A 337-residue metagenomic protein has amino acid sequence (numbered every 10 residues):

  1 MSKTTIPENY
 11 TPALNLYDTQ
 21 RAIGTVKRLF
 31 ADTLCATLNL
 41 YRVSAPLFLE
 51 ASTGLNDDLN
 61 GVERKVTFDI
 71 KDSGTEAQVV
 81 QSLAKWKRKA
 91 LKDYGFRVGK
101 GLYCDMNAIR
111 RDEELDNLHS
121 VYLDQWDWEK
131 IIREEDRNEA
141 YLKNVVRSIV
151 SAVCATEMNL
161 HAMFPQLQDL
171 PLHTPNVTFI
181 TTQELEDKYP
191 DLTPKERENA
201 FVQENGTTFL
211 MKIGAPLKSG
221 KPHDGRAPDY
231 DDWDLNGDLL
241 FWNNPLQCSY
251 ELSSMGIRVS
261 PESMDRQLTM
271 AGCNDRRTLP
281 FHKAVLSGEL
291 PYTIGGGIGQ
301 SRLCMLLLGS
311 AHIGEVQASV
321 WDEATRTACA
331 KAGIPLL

Functional and structural regions predicted by a protein language model:
S2-H119, D127-I131: Class II aminoacyl-tRNA synthetase-like tRNA-binding/catalytic domains
D18-T25, L29, R137-N144, S148 (+3 more regions): Generic recognition of stable, solvent-exposed alpha-helical segments in well-folded globular domains
F30, L34-Y41, I149-L160, A311: A generic secondary-structure signal for well-formed alpha-helical elements
L47-A51, P165-L172, D322-R326: A glycine-rich phosphate-binding loop feature that marks nucleotide/adenosyl-phosphate handling sites
F68-I70, K92-V98, L118-S120, D169 (+3 more regions): A general structural signal for short secondary-structure junctions and capping/turn motifs
K100-L102, L123-D127, N205-T207, S249: Extracellular structured ligand-interaction cores
C104-E196: Extended, charged alpha-beta segments that form solvent-exposed binding/catalytic grooves in nucleic-acid-handling
I109, I180-L337: A translation/RNA-centric and nucleic-acid-associated enzymatic feature enriched in Class II aminoacyl-tRNA synthetases
